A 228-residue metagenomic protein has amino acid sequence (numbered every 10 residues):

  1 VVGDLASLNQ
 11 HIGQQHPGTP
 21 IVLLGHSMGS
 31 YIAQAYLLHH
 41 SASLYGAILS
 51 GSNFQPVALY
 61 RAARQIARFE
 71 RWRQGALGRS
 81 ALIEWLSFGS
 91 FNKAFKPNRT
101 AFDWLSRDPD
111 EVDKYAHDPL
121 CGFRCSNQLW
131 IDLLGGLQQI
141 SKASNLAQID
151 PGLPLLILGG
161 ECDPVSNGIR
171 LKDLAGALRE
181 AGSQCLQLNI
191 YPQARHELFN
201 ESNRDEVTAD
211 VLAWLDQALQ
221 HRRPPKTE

Functional and structural regions predicted by a protein language model:
V1-Q14: Alpha/beta-hydrolase active-site loop
H16-S27: Alpha/beta-hydrolase fold nucleophile elbow
G25-A35: Glycine-rich nucleophile elbow surrounding the catalytic serine of serine-hydrolase chemistry
A33-L120: Alpha/beta-hydrolase-fold enzymes
C121, S126-A147: Active-site nucleophile elbow and catalytic-triad environment of alpha/beta-hydrolase enzymes
I157-G159: Short beta-strand/loop motif that positions the catalytic acidic residue of the alpha/beta-hydrolase fold
P164-D173: Conserved alpha/beta-hydrolase "acid-adjacent" motif
A181-E228: Catalytic active-site module of serine/aspartate enzymes centered on a nucleophile-bearing elbow/loop
